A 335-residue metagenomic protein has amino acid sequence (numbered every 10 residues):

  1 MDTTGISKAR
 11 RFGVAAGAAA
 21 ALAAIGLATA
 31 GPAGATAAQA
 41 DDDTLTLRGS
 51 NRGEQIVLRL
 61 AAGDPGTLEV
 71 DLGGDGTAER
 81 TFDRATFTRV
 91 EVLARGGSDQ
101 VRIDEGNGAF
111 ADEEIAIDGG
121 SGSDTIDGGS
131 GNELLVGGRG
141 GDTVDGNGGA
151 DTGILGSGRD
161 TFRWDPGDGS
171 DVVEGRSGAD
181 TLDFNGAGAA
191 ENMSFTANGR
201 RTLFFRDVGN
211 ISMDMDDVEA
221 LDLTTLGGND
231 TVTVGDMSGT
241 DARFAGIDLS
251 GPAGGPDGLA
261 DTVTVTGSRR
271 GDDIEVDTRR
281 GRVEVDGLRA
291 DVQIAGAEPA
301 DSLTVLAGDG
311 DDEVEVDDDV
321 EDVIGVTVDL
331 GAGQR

Functional and structural regions predicted by a protein language model:
D2-A35: Secretory targeting and sorting signals
G31-R335: Acidic, glycine-rich low-complexity segments
